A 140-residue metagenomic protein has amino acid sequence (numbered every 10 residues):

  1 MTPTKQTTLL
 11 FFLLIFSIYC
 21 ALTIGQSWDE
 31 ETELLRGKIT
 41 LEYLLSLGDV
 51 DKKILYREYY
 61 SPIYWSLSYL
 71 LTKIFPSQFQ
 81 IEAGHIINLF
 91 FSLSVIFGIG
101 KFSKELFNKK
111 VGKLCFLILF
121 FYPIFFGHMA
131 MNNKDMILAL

Functional and structural regions predicted by a protein language model:
T4-L9, Q78, I99-F121: Transmembrane-helix signature of polytopic, membrane-embedded enzymes that assemble or transfer cell-envelope glycans
K5-E30, K38: Transmembrane signal-anchor helices characteristic of membrane glycosylation enzymes that use polyprenol
L9-L14, I87-F90, V111-F125, M136-L140: Membrane-embedded helix bundles of polyisoprenyl
F11, A83-L106: Transmembrane-helix motifs of polytopic, lipid-linked glycan transferases
L22-W28, S46-Y69: Membrane-proximal lumenal/periplasmic loop motifs of glycosylation machinery
E33, I39, S92, L138-A139: Hydrophobic core segments of transmembrane alpha-helices in multi-pass, intramembrane catalytic enzymes
E58, P62, S66, P76-S94 (+4 more regions): Loop-to-helix entry region of an early transmembrane alpha helix in multi-pass inner-membrane enzymes
S68, T72, I96-K104, P123-F126: Hydrophobic transmembrane alpha-helices
